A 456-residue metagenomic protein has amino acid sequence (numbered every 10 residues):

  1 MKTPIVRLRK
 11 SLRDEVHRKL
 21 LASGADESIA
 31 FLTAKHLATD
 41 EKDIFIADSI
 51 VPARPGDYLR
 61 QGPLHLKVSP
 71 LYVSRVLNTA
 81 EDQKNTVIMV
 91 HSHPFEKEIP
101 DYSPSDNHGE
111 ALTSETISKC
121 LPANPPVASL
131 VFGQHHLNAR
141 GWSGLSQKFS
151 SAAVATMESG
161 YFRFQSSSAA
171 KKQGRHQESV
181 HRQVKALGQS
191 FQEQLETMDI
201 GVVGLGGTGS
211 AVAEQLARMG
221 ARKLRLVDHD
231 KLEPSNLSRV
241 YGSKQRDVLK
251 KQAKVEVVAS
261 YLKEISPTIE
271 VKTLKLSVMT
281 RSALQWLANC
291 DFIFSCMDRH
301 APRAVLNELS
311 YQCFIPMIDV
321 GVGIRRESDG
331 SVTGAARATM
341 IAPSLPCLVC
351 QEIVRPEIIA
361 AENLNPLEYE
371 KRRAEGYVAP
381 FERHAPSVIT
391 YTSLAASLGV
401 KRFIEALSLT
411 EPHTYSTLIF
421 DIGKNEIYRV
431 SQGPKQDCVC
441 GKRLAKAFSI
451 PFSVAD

Functional and structural regions predicted by a protein language model:
M1-I88, P94-Q165: Conserved beta-strand-loop surface patch within small alpha/beta domains used for substrate/adaptor or ligand engagement
S118-L121, H136-S143, F164-K172, F191 (+3 more regions): Glycine-rich phosphate/adenylate-binding loop
N124-V127, I269, C313-I315: A short helix->loop->beta-strand "cap" motif at the edges of active sites that frequently abuts
A170-I200: A short, basic/flexible loop-to-alpha-helix module at the beginning of a structural domain
G188-E233: Glycine-rich adenosine-cofactor-binding loop
L226-S266: Glycine-rich phosphate-binding loop and adjoining beta1-alpha1-beta2 segment of Rossmann-like nucleotide-binding folds
A253-F292, M297-A304: A structured beta-alpha segment of the ubiquitous adenosine-cofactor-binding alpha/beta core
